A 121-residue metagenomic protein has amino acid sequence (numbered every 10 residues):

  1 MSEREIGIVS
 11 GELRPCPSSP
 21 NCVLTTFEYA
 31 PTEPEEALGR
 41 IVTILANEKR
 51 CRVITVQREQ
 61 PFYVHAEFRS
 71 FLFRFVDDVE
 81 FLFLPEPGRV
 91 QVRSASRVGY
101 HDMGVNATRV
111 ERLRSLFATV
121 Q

Functional and structural regions predicted by a protein language model:
M1-Q121: Ser/Thr-rich, low-complexity intrinsically disordered terminal regions
